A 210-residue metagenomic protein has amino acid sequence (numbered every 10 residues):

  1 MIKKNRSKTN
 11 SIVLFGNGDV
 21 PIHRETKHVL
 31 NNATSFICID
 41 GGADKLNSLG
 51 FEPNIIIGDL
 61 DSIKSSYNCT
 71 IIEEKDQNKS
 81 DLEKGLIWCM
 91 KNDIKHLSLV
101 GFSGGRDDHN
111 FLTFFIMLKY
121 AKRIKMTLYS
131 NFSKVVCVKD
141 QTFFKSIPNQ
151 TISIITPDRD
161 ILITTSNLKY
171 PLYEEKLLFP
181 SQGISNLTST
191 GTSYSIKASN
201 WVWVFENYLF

Functional and structural regions predicted by a protein language model:
M1-S66: N-terminal beta-strand-loop-alpha-helix module at the start of alpha/beta ligand-binding or catalytic domains
N47, M90-K95: Non-catalytic positions within long, well-ordered alpha-helices that form the structural scaffold/packing of enzyme
I71-K75, M126-T127, S153: A glycine-rich helix N-cap at a beta->alpha junction
I71-N92: Short phosphate-binding loop-to-helix
D107-L118: Short Gly/Thr/Asp-enriched flexible loops that form oxyanion-binding sites at enzyme active sites
L118-K119, M126-K145: Class I SAM-dependent methyltransferase SAM-binding "motif I" and its flanking Rossmann-like core
V138-F210: Long, charged alpha-helical interface segments
